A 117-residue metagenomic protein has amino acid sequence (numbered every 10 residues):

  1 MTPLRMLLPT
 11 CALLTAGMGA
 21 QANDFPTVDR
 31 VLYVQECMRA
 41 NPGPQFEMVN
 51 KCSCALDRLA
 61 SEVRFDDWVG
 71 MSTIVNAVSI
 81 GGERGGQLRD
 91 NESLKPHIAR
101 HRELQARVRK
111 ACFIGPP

Functional and structural regions predicted by a protein language model:
M1-L8: Bacterial N-terminal signal peptides that target proteins for export
L8-L13, G17: Hydrophobic helical h-region of N-terminal Sec-dependent signal peptides in bacterial secretory/periplasmic proteins
M18-A22: Sec/Tat signal peptide C-region and signal peptidase I cleavage site
F25: Short, contiguous, pocket-lining structural segments that sit at or immediately flank catalytic/ligand-binding sites
V28-I80: Short N-proximal segments of mature Sec-exported proteins
L59-P117: Compact alpha-helical subdomains of small soluble proteins
